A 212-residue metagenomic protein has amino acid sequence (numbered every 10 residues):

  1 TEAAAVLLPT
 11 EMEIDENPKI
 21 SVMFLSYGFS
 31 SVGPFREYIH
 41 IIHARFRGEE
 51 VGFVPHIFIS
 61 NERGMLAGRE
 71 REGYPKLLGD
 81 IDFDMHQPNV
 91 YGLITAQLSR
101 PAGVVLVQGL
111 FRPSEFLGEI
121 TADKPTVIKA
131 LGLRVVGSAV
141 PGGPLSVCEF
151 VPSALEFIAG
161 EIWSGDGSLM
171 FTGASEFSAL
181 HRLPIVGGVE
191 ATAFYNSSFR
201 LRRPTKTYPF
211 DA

Functional and structural regions predicted by a protein language model:
T1-E2, P18-V22, F35, S60-N61 (+4 more regions): A short linear-motif detector with a strong N-terminal bias
T1-E37, M170, P184, N196-S198 (+2 more regions): N-terminal domain-onset segments
E11-E16, P55, L66-G68, F171-G173: N-terminal start-of-chain detector that recognizes signal peptides and the immediate post-cleavage beginning
K19, E37-I41, V54, L78-D80 (+1 more regions): Broad gene-expression machinery/nucleic-acid interaction feature
M23-E72: Hydrophobic/aromatic-rich structural module bridging two neighboring secondary-structure elements via a short loop
G68-A212: Interaction-surface and assembly-scaffold signal
